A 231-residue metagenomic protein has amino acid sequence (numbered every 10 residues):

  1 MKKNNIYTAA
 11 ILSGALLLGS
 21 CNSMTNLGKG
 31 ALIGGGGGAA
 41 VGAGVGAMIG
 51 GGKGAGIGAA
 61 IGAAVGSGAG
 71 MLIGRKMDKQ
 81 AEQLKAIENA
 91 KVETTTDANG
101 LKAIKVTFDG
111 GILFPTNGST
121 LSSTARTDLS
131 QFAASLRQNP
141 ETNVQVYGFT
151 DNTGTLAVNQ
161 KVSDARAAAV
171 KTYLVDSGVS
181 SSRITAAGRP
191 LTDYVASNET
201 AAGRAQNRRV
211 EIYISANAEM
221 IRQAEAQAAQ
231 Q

Functional and structural regions predicted by a protein language model:
M1-A10: Bacterial N-terminal signal peptides that target proteins for export
L16-S20: C-terminal motif of bacterial Sec signal peptides marking the signal peptidase cleavage site
N22-K85: Short, low-complexity, glycine-enriched hydrophobic/amphipathic alpha-helices that associate with lipid bilayers
D78-K105: Amphipathic, membrane-active segments
E88, G100-I104, F108-G110, N117 (+4 more regions): Envelope-exposed proteins and targeting segments
N89, T95-D97, D109-G111, N117-S119 (+4 more regions): Solvent-exposed coil/turn segments that connect beta secondary-structure elements in extracytoplasmic/periplasmic
L113-G148, A205, I212, E219-Q231: Periplasmic peptidoglycan-binding/anchoring modules of Gram-negative envelope and division proteins
F149-Q223: Periplasmic OmpA-like peptidoglycan-binding domain that tethers envelope proteins to the cell wall
